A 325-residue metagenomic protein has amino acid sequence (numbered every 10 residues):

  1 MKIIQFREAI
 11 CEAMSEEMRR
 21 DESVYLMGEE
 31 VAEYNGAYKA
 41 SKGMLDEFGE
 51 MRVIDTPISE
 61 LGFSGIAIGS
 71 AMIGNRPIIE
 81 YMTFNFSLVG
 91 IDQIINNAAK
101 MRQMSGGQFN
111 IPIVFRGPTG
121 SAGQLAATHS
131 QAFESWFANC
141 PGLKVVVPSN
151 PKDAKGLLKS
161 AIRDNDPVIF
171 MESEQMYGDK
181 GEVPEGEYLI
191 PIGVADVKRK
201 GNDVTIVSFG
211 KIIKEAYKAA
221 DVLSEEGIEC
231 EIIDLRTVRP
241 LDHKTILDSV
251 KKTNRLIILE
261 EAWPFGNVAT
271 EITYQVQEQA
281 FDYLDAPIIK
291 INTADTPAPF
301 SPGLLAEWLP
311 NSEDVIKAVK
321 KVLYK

Functional and structural regions predicted by a protein language model:
M1-P167, M171, A306-E307: Thiamine diphosphate
V31, Y38-E47, F109-V114, A122-Q124 (+1 more regions): Thiamine diphosphate
